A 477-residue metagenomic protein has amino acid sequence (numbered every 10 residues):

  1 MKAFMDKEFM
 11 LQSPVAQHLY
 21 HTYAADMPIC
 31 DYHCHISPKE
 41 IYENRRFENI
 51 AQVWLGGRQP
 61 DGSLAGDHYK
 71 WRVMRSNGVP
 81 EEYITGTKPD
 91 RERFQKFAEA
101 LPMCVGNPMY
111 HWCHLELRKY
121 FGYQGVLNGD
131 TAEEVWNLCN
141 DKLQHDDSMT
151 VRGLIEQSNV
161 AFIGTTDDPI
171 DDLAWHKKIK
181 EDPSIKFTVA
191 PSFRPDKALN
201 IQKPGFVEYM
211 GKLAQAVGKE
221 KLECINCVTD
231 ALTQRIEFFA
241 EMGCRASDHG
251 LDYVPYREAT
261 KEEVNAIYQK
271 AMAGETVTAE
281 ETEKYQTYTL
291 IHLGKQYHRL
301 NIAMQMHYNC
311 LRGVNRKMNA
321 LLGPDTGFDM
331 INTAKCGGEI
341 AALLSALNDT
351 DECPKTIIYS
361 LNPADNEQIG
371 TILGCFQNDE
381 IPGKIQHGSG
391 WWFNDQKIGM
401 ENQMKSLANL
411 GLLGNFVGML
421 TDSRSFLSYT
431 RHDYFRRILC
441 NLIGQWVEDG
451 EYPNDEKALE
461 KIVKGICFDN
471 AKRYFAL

Functional and structural regions predicted by a protein language model:
K2-L300, E352-P354, I358-G370, G374-L477: Metal-cofactor-binding active-site regions of metalloenzymes
E43-N44, K317-N319: Short secondary-structure transition/capping segments
A279, F328-A334: A short acidic, glycine-rich active-site loop that binds or catalyzes chemistry on phosphate/adenosine moieties
M304-M306: C-terminal amphipathic alpha-helical interaction region
C310, N315: Hard-cation-handling environments
N319-G327: Short glycine/proline- and charge-enriched loop/turn segments that cap or connect secondary-structure elements
A334-I340: Divalent-cation-assisted or electrostatically stabilized phosphate/pyrophosphate-binding catalytic cores
L343-D349: Short, basic/hydrophobic alpha-helical segments
